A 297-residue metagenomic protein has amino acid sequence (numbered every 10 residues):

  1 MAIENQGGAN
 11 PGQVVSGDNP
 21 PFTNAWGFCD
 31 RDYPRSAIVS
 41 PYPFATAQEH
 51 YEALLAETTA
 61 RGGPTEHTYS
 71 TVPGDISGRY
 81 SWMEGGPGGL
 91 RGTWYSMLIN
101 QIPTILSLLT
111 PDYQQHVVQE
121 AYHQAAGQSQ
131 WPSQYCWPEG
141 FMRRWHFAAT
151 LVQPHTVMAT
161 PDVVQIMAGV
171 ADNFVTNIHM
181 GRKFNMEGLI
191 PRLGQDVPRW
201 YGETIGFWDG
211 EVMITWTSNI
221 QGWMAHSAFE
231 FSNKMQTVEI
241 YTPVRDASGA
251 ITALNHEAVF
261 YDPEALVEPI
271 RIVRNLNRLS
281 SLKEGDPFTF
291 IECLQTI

Functional and structural regions predicted by a protein language model:
M1-I297: PEST-like low-complexity, intrinsically disordered acidic/proline/serine-rich tracts that flank trafficking/processing
